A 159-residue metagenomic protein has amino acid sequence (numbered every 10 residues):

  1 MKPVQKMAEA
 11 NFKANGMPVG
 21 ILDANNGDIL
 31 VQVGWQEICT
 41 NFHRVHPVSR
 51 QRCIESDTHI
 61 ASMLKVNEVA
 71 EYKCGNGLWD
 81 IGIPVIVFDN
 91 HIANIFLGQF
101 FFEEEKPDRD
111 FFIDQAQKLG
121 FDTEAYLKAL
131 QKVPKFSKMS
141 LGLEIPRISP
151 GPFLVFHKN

Functional and structural regions predicted by a protein language model:
M1-A10, A93-N159: Juxtadomain coupling helices with adjacent low-complexity linkers
M1-G77: Structured interaction and signal-relay segments at domain junctions
A14, I21, P84, L141-L143: Generic structural microfeature
N26, I86-I95: A glycine-centered beta-loop-beta connector
G34, H43-P47, V85-V87, K106-F112: Surface-exposed beta-strand edges and their flanking turn/coil or helix-capping segments
D80-F88, Q99-F100: A short, hydrophobic, proline-anchored segment that marks a local hinge/packing element in signaling and regulatory
